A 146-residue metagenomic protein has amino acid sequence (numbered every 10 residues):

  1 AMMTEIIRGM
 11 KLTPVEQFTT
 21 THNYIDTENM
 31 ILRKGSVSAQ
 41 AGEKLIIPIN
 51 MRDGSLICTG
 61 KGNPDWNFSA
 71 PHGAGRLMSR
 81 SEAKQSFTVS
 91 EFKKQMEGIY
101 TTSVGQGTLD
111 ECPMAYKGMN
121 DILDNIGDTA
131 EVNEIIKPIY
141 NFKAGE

Functional and structural regions predicted by a protein language model:
A1-E146: Domain-length cofactor-binding catalytic modules of enzymes
